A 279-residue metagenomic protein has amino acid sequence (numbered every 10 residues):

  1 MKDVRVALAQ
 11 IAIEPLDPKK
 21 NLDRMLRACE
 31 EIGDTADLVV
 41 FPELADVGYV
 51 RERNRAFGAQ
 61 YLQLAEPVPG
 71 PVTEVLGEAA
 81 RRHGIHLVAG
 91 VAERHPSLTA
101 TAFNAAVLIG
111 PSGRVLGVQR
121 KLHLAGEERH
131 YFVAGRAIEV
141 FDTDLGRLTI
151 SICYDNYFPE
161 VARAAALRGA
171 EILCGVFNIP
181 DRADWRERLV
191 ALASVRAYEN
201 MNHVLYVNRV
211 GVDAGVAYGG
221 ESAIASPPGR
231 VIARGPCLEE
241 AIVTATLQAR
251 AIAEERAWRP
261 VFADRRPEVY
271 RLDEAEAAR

Functional and structural regions predicted by a protein language model:
M1-L8: Extreme N-terminal starter segment of soluble prokaryotic enzymes
V6, N21, V40-E43, A80 (+1 more regions): Residue-level signal for inorganic ion chemistry
Q10-C29: N-terminal phosphate-binding loop and adjacent alpha-helix
L26-P111, P180-V195, E199-N200: Cys-nucleophile CN-hydrolase/nitrilase-fold catalytic domain and related Cys-dependent amidase chemistry that acts on
V47, V107, V118-A125, A223 (+1 more regions): Short beta->alpha transition motifs characteristic of CBS
E66, E78, H95-I172, P180-V195 (+2 more regions): Active-site catalytic loop in hydrolytic enzyme cores
V68-V88, R147, N156-I242: CN hydrolase (nitrilase-like) catalytic-core segments centered on the catalytic cysteine and neighboring Lys/Glu
A89-V91, A105-L108, E139, S222-I224 (+1 more regions): Short beta-strand scaffold segments in enzyme catalytic cores
